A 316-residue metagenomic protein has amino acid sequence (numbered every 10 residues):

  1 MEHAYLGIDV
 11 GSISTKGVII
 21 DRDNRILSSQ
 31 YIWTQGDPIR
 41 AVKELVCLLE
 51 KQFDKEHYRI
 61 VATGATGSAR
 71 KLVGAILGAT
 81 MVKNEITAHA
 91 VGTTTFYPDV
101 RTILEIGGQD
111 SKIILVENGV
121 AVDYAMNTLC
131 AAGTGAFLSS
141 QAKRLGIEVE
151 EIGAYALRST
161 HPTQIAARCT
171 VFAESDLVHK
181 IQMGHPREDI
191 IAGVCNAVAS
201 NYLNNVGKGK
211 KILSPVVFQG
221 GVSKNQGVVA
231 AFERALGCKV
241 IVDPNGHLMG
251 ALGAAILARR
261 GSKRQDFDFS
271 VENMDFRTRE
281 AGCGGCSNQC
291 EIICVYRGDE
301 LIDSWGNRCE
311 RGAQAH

Functional and structural regions predicted by a protein language model:
M1-R25, V100-E117, H161, G282-R297: Gly/Thr-rich phosphate-binding beta-strand-loop-beta motif of the actin/hexokinase/Hsp70
Y5-R40, E44-C47, D123-Y124, T128-L129 (+1 more regions): Short glycine-rich, Thr/Ser-proximal phosphate-binding strand/loop in the N-terminal lobe of ATP-dependent enzymes
Q35-P38, N118-H161, C169, R260 (+2 more regions): Glycine-rich phosphate-binding loop plus the immediately following alpha-helix
T66-A69, K208-A235, G246-G250: Glycine-rich phosphate-binding loops at beta-strand->alpha-helix junctions
T80-I86, E233-L252: Conserved phosphate-binding/catalytic loops in two-lobed NTP-binding clefts
K112, R260-H316: Acidic, glycine/GT-rich loop-and beta-edge segments that sit at the periphery of enzyme/chaperone cores
G135-S139, D243-F269: Glycine-rich phosphate-binding/hydrolytic loop that grips phosphoryl groups
A173-K208: Adenine-nucleotide phosphate-binding core of ATP-dependent small-molecule kinases
